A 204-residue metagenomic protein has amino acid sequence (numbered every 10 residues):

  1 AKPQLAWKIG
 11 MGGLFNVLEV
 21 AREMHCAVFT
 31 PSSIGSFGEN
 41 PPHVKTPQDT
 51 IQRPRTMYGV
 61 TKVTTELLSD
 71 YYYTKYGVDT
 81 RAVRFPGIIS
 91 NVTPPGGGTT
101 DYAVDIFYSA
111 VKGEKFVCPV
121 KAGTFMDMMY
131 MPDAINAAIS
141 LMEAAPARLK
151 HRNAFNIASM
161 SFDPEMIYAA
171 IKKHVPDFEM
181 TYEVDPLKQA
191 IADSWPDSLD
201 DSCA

Functional and structural regions predicted by a protein language model:
A1-L5, E39-V44, P94-P95: Conserved catalytic-core motifs of eukaryotic protein kinase domains, centered on the activation segment
L5-W7, T50, R55-E66, G96-V104 (+1 more regions): Short-chain dehydrogenase/reductase
K8, G12-T56: Conserved Rossmann-fold NAD(P)-dependent oxidoreductase catalytic core, especially the SDR/UDP-sugar
G12-V20, L68, M128, D133-N136: Conserved mid-core alpha-helix of short-chain dehydrogenase/reductase
E23, E39-P42, R53-R81, A110-V111: Active-site Tyr-X1-5-Lys
A27-S32, S36, R81-G87, D127 (+1 more regions): Structural signature of the Rossmann-like NAD(P)-dependent dehydrogenase/reductase core
D70-F125, M131-I135: NAD(P)-dependent short-chain dehydrogenase/reductase
P119-K121, D127-A204: C-terminal substrate-binding subdomain of Rossmann-fold SDR/epimerase-dehydratase oxidoreductases
